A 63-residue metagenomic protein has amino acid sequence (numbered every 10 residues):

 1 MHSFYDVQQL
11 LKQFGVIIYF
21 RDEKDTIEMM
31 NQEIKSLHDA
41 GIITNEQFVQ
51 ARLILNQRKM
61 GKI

Functional and structural regions predicted by a protein language model:
M1-K24: N-terminal acidic leader/helix
H2-S3, K59-I63: Short hydrophobic/aromatic patches at helix-to-coil boundaries
T26-G61: Short, charge-rich amphipathic interface segments used for partner binding and complex assembly
